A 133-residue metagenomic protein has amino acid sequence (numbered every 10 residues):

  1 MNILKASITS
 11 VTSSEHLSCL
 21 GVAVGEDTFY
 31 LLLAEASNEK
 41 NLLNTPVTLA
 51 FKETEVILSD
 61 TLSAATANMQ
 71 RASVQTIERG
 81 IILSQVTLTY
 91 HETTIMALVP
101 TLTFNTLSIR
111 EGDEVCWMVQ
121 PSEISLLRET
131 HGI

Functional and structural regions predicted by a protein language model:
N2-K5, T28, E35-R71, L102-I133: Glycine/charge-rich catalytic "coupling/switch" loops of P-loop NTPases
V11-L17, I77-L83: Short, conserved beta-turn/loop elements at beta-strand boundaries and strand-helix junctions
E15, V24-E26, F51, I81 (+2 more regions): A generic beta-sheet turn/junction motif
C19-G25, L32, Q85-H91, L98: Short, acidic/hydrophobic/Gly-rich beta-strand patch recurrent on exposed beta strands that often constitutes part
L33-A34, I81: Short leucine-rich amphipathic alpha-helices used at interfaces
T89-I109: Acidic- and glycine-rich mobile interface elements
